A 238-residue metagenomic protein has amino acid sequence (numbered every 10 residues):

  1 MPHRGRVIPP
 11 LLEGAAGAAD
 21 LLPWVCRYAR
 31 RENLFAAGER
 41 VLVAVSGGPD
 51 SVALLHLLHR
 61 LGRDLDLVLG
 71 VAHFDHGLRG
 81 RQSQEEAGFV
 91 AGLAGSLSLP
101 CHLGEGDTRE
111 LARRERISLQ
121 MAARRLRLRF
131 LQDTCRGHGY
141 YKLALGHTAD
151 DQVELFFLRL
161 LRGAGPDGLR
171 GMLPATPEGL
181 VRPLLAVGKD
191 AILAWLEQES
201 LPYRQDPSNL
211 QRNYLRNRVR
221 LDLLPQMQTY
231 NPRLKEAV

Functional and structural regions predicted by a protein language model:
P2-R159, D190-A191: ATP-dependent adenylation/nucleotidyltransferase module used to activate substrates
K142-G146, D151-V238: Catalytic subdomain that performs nucleotidyl-dependent activation
